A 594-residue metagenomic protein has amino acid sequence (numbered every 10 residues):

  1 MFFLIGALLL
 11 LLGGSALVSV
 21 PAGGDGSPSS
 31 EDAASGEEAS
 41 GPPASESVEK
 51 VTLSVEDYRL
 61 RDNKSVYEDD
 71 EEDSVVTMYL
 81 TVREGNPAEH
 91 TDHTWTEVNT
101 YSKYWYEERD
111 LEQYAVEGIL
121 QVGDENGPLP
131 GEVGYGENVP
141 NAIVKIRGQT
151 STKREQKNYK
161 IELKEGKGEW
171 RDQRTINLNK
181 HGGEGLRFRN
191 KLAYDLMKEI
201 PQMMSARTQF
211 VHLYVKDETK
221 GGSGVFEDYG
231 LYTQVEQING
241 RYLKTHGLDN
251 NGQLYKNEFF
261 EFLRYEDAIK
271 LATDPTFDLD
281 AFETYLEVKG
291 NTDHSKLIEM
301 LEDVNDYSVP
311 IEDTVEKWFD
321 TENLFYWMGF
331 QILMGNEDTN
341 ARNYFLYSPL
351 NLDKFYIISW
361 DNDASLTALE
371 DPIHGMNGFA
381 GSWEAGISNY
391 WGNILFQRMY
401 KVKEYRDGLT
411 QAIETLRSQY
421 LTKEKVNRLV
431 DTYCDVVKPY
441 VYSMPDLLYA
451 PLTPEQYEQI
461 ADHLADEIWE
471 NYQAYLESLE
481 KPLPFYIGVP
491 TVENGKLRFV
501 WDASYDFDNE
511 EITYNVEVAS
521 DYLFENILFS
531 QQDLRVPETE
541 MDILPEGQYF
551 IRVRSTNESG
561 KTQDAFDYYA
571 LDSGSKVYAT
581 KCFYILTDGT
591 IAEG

Functional and structural regions predicted by a protein language model:
L12-E31: Sec-dependent signal peptide cleavage junction
E31-L192: Conserved NTP-binding catalytic cores of kinases and kinase-like/nucleotidyltransferase enzymes across multiple kinase
A88, R154, L286, G290-I298 (+3 more regions): Middle-to-C-terminal accessory/interaction subdomains
E169-G230, D303-F319: A conserved hydrophobic secondary-structure block that centers on an alpha-helix together with its immediately flanking
M203-A206, S223-G329, E337, G381: Internal "kinase-insert"/substrate-recognition segments embedded within catalytic cores of ATP-dependent enzymes
L534-E540: Short S/T/G- and acidic-enriched coil/turn segments that sit immediately N-terminal to beta-strands in beta-sandwich
I543-T562: Beta-strand-rich modules
E558-T590: Extracellular fibronectin type III
